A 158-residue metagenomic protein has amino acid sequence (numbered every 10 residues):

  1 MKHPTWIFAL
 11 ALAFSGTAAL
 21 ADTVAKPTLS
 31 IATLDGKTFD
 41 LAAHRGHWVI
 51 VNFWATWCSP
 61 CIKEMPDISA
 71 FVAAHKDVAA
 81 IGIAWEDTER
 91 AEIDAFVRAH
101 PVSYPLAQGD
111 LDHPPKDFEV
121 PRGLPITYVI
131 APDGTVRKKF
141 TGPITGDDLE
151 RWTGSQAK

Functional and structural regions predicted by a protein language model:
M1-I7: Bacterial N-terminal signal peptides that target proteins for export
I7-S15: Bacterial N-terminal signal peptides
A19-L41: N-terminal "domain-start" segment that seeds a small globular fold
P27, V49, L124-P125: Short loop/turn microsegments at loop-to-beta-strand junctions
D40-S59: Short active-site neighborhood of thiol/selenol oxidoreductases, capturing the structured segment around
I50-V51, A80, T127: Hydrophobic beta-strand anchors of alpha/beta hydrolase catalytic cores
I62-H100, L111-K116: Structural microenvironment flanking redox-active thiols in thiol-disulfide oxidoreductases
F96-S103, Q108-G154: Thiol/disulfide oxidoreductase modules built on the thioredoxin-like
